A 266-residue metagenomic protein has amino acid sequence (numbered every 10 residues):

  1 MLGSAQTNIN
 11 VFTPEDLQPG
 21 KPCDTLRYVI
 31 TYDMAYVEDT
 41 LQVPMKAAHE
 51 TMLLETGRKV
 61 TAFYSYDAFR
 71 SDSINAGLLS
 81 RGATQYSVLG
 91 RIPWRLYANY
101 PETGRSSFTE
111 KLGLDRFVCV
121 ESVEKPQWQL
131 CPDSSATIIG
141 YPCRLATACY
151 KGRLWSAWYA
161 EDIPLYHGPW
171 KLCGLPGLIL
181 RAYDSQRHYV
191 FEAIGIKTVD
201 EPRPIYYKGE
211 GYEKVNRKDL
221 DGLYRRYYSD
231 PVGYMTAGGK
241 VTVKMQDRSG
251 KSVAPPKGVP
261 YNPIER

Functional and structural regions predicted by a protein language model:
L2-A5: Sec/Tat signal peptide C-region and signal peptidase I cleavage site
T7-R266: Extended soluble regions of mature proteins
